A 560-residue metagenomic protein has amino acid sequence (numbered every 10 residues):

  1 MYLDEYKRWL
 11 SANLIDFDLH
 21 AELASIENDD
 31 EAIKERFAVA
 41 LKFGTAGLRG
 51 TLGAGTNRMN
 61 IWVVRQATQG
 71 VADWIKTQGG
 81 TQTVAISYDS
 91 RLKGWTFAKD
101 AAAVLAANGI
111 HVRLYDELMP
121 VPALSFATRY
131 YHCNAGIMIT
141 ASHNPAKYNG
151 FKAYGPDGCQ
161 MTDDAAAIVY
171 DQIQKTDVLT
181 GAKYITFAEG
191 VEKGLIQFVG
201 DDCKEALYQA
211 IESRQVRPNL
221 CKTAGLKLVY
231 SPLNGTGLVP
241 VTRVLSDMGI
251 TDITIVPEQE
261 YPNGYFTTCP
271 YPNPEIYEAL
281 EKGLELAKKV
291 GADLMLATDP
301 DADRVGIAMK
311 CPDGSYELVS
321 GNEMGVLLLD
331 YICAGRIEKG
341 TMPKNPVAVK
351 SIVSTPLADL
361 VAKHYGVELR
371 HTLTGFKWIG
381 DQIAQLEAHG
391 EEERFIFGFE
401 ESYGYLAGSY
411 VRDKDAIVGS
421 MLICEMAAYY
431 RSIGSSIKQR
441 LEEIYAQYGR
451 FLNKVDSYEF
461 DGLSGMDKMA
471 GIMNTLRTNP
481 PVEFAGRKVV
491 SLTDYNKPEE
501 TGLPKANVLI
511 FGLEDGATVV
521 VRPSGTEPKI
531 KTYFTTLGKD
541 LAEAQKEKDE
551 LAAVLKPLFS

Functional and structural regions predicted by a protein language model:
E5-A101, N108, G190-V191, I196-A224 (+1 more regions): An N-terminal, well-structured beta->alpha segment
A32-L41, N149-A279, E285-A287: Gly/Ser/Thr-enriched, mixed-charge loops and adjacent short helices that form phosphate/oxyanion-binding elements
F37-N57, A141-N144, L228, P232-V244 (+4 more regions): Conserved phosphate/anionic-ligand binding catalytic regions in large, soluble enzymes, centered on
A85-Y148, G249-G306: N-terminal small/polar loop signature for handling phosphorylated ligands or for N-terminal nucleophile
F97-L105, Y148-G155, D303-E323, A358: Short Gly/Thr/Asp-enriched flexible loops that form oxyanion-binding sites at enzyme active sites
Y154-Y184, N322-N345, K350-V361, A416: Glycine-rich phosphate-binding loop plus the immediately following alpha-helix
K288, A292-L294, S315-E317, G335-R522 (+3 more regions): Phosphate-binding and adjacent anionic-ligand microenvironments
